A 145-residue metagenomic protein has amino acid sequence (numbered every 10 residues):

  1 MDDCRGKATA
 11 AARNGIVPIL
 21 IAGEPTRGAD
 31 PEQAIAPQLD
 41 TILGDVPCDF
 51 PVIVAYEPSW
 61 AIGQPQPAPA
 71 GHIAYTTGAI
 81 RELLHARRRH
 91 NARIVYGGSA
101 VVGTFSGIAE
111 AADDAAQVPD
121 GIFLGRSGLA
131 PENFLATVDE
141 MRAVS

Functional and structural regions predicted by a protein language model:
M1-S145: Active-site loop-to-helix "anion-binding N-cap" substructures in soluble metabolic enzymes
